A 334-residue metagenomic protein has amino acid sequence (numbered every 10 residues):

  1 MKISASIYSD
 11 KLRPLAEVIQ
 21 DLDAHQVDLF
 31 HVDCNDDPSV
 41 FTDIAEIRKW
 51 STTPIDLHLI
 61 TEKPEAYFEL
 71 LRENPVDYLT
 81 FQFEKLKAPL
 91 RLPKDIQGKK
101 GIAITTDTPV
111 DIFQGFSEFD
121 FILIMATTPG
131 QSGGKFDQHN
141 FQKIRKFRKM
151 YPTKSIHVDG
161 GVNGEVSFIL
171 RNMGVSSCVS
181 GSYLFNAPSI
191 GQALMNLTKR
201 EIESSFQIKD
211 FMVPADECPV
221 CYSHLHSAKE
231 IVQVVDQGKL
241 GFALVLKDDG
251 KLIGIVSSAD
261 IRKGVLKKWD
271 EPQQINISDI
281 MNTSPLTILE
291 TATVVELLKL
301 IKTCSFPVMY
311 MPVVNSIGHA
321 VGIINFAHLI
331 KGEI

Functional and structural regions predicted by a protein language model:
M1-Y78, L86, Q114-F119, G164-E165 (+1 more regions): Conserved N-terminal beta1-alpha1 strand-loop-helix module at the mouth
S4, F30-H31, D56-H58, Y78-T80 (+6 more regions): Conserved beta-strand positions in the central sheet of alpha/beta enzyme cores
S6-R13, L59-P64, A103-D111, S155-E165 (+3 more regions): Glycine-rich beta-to-alpha transition loops that act as phosphate-gripper elements at the mouths of alpha/beta enzyme
I44-W50, F83-I169: Short loop-to-alpha-helix "cap/lid" segments that border enzyme active sites across diverse enzyme classes
L79-K87, L123-K135, N172-M195: Glycine-rich phosphate-binding active-site loops on the catalytic face of alpha/beta enzymes
S204-P219, Q274-P285: Bateman (tandem CBS) regulatory domains
V220-L240, L246-K247, V265, T287-V308 (+2 more regions): The conserved cystathionine-beta-synthase
G254-A259, V321-L329: Short hydrophobic beta-strand motif reused across regulatory alpha/beta modules
